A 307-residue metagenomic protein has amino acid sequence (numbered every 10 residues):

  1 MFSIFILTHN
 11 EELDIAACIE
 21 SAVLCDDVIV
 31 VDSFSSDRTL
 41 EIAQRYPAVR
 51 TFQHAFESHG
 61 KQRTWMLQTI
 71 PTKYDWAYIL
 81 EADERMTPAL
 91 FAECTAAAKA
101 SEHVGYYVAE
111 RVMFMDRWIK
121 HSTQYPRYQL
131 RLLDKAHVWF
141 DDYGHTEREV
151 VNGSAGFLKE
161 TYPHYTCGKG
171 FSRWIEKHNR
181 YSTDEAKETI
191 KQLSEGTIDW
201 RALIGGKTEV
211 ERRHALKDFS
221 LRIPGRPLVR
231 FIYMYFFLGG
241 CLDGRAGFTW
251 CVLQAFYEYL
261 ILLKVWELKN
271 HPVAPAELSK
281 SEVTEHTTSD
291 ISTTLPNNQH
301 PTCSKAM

Functional and structural regions predicted by a protein language model:
M1-S3: Cell-envelope/extracellular polymer assembly enzymes that use nucleotide-activated donors
F5-L24: Short, well-formed alpha-helical segments that are part of the catalytic scaffolds of diverse glycosyltransferases
E12, S21, D32-E41, F56 (+1 more regions): A conserved acidic beta->alpha catalytic loop
A16, D37-R45, A89: Acidic helix N-cap motif at the loop->helix transition within catalytic regions of sugar-transfer enzymes
S33, H54-F56, Y74, E81-E84 (+2 more regions): Short acidic donor-binding/metal-coordinating loop in glycosyltransferase active sites
K61-L67, T87-K269, S304-M307: Catalytic-site signature of metal-activated, phosphate-bearing donor transferases, centered on the GT-A/GT-A-like
T64-W76: Active-site nucleotide-sugar/metal-binding loop of Leloir-type enzymes
P296-P301: Compositionally biased, intrinsically disordered low-complexity segments enriched in Pro/Arg/Gln/His
